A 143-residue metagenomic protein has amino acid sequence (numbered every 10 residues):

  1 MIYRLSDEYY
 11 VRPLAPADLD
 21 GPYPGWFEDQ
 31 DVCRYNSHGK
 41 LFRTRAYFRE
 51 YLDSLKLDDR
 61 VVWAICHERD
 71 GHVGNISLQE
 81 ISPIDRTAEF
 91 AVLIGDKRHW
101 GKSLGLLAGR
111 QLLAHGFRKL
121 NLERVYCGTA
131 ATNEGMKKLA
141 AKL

Functional and structural regions predicted by a protein language model:
M1-L19, D29, V62, C66-L143: Acyl-donor (CoA/ACP) binding surface of acyl/acetyltransferases
P16-P24, R45, R49: An amphipathic alpha-helix signature
W26, N36, S103: Short, flexible helix/strand-to-coil boundary loops that buttress conserved ligand/catalytic motifs in alpha/beta
D31-Y51: Conserved GNAT-fold acetyl-CoA-binding loop/helix
L52-D53, K137: Short amphipathic alpha-helical segments and helix-helix/interface helices
D53-D59: Short loop/turn motifs at secondary-structure junctions and domain boundaries
